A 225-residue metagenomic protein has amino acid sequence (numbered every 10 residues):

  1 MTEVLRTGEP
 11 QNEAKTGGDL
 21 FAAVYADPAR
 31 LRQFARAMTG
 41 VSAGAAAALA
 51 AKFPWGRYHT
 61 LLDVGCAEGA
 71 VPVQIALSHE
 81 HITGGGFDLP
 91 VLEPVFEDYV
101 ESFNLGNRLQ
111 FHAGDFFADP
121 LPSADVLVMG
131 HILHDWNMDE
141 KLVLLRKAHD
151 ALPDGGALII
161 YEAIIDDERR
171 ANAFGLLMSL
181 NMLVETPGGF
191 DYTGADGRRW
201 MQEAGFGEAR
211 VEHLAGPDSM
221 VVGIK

Functional and structural regions predicted by a protein language model:
M1-H59: Conserved Class I S-adenosyl-L-methionine-dependent methyltransferase catalytic core
W55-K225: Alpha-helical subdomain
